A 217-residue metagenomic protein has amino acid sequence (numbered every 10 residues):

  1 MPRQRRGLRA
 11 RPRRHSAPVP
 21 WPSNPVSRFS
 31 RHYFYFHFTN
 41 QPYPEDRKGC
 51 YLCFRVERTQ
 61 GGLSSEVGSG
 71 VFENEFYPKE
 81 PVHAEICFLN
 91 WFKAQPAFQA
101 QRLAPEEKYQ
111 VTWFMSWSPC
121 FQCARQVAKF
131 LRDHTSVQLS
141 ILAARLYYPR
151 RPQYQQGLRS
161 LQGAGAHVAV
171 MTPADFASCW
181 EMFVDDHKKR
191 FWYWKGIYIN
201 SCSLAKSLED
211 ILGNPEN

Functional and structural regions predicted by a protein language model:
M1-N217: Zinc-dependent deaminase catalytic domain
